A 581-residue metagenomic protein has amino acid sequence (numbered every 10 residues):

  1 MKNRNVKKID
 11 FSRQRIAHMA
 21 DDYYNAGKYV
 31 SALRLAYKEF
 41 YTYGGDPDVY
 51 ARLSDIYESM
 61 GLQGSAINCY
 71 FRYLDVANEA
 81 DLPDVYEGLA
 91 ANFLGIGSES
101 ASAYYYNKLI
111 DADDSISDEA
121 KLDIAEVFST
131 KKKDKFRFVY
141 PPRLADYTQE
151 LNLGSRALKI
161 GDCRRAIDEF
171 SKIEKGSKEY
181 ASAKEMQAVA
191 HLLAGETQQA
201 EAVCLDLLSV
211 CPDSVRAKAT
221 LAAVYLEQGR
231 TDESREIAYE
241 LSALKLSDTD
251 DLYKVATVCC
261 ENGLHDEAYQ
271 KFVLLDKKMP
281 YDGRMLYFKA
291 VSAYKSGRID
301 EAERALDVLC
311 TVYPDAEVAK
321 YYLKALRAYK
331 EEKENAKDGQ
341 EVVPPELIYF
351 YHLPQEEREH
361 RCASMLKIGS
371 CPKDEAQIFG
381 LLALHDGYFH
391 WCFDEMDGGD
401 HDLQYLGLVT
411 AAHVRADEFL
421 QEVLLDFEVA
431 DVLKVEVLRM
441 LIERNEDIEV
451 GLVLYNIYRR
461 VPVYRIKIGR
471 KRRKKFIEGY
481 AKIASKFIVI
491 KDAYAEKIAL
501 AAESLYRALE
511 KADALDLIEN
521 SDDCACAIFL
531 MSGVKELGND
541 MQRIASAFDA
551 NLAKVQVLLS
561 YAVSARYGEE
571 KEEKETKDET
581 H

Functional and structural regions predicted by a protein language model:
M1-R15, Y41, K133-Q149, Y349-Y351 (+4 more regions): TPR-adjacent "capping" and linker segments in tetratricopeptide-repeat scaffold/adaptor proteins
F11-T42, E58, D146-K175, M186 (+1 more regions): Alpha-helical segment of the N-proximal tetratricopeptide repeat
Q14, P47-D48, D81-D84, D118-E119 (+7 more regions): Start-of-helix register in tetratricopeptide repeats
N25, S59, G95, K159-I160 (+6 more regions): Register position in tetratricopeptide repeats
G44, N78-A80, D114, K178 (+4 more regions): Short coil turns that delineate tetratricopeptide repeat
R52, G88, L122-I124, M186 (+4 more regions): Canonical tetratricopeptide repeat
